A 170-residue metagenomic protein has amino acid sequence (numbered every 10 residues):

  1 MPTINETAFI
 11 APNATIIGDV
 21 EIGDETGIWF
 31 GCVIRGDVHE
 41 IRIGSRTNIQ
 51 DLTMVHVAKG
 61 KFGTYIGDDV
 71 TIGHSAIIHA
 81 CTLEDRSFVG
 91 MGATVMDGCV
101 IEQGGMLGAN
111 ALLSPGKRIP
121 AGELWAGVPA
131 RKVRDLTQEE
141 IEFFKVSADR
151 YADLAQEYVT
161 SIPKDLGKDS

Functional and structural regions predicted by a protein language model:
M1-I28: N-terminal segments that cap or nucleate solenoid repeat domains
M1-T3, D37-A58, F62-I66, H74-S170: Glycine-rich hexapeptide-repeat left-handed beta-helix
T71: Short proline/glycine- and basic residue-enriched helix-capping loop/turn segments at helix->loop/beta transitions
